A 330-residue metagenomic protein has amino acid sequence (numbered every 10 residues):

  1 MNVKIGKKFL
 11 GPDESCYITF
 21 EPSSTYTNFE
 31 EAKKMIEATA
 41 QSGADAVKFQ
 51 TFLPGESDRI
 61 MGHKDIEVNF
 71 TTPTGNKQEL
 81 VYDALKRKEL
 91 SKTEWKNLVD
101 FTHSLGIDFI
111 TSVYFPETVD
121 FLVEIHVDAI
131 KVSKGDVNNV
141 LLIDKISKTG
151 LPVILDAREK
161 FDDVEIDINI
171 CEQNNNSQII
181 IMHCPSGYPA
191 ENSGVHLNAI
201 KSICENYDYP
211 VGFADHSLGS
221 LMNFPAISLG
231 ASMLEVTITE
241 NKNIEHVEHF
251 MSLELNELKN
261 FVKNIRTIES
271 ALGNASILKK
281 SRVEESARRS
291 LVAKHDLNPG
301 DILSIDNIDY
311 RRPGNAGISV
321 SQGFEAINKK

Functional and structural regions predicted by a protein language model:
M1-K330: Catalytic cores and adjacent flexible loops of soluble metabolic enzymes that perform enolate/carbanion chemistry on
